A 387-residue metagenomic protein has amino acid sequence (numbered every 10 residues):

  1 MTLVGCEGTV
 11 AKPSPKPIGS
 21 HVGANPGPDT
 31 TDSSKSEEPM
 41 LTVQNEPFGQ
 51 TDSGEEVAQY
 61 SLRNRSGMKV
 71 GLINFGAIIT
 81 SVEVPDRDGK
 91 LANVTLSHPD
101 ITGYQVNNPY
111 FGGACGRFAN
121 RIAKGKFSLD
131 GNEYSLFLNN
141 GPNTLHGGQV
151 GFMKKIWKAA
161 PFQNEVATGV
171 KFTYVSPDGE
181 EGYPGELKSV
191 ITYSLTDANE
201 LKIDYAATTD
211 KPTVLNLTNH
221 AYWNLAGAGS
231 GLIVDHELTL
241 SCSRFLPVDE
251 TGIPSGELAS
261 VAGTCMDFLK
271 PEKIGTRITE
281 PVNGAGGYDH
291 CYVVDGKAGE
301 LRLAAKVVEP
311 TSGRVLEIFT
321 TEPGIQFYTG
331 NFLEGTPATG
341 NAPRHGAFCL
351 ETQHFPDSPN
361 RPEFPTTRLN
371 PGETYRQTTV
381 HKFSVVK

Functional and structural regions predicted by a protein language model:
C6-V10: Bacterial signal peptide processing site
K12-K387: An exposed, glycine/acidic-rich loop-and-rim segment of catalytic or binding clefts
